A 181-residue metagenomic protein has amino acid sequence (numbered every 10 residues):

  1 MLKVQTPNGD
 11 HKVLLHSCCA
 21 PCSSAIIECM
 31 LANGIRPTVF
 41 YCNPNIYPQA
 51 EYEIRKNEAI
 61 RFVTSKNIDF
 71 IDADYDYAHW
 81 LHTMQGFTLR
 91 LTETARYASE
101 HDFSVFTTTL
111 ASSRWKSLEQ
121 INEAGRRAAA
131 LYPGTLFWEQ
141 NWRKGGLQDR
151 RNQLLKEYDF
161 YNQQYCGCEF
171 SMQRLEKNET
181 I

Functional and structural regions predicted by a protein language model:
M1-I181: Nucleotide-activated chemistry modules centered on ATP-dependent adenylation/adenylyltransferase
